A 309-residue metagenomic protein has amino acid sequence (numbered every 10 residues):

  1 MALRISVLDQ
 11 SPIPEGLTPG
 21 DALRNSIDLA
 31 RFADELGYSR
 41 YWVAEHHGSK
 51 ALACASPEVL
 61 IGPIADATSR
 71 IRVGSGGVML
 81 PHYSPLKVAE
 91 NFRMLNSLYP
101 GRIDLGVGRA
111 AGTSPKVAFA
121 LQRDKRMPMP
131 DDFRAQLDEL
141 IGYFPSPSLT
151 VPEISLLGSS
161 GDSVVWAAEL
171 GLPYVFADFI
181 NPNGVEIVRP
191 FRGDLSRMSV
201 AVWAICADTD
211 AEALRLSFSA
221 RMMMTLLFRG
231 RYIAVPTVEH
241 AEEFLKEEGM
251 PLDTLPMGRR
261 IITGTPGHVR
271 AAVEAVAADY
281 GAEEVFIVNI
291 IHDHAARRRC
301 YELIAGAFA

Functional and structural regions predicted by a protein language model:
M1-I71: N-terminal beta1-alpha1-beta2 module of alpha/beta enzyme domains
A2-P19, P81-P145: Flexible, glycine-rich active-site loops centered on histidine and acidic residues that chelate a metal or position
I5, A33, G37, E45 (+6 more regions): Conserved, mostly hydrophobic/aromatic
I5-D9, Y41-V43, V73-S75, I103-V107 (+4 more regions): Hydrophobic faces of well-ordered beta-strands that scaffold small-molecule active sites in alpha/beta enzyme cores
D9-R24, V78-L86, L149-G158, A207 (+1 more regions): Active-site mouth loops of central-metabolism enzymes
D34, I61-S69, F92, N96-I103 (+3 more regions): Acidic (Asp/Glu)-rich catalytic clusters
F119, K125-Y143, P190-E283: An alpha-helical appendage that flanks or caps ligand/catalytic pockets
L121-M129, E186-D194, D293-A309: C-terminal helical cap(s) of enzyme catalytic domains, especially alpha/beta-barrels
